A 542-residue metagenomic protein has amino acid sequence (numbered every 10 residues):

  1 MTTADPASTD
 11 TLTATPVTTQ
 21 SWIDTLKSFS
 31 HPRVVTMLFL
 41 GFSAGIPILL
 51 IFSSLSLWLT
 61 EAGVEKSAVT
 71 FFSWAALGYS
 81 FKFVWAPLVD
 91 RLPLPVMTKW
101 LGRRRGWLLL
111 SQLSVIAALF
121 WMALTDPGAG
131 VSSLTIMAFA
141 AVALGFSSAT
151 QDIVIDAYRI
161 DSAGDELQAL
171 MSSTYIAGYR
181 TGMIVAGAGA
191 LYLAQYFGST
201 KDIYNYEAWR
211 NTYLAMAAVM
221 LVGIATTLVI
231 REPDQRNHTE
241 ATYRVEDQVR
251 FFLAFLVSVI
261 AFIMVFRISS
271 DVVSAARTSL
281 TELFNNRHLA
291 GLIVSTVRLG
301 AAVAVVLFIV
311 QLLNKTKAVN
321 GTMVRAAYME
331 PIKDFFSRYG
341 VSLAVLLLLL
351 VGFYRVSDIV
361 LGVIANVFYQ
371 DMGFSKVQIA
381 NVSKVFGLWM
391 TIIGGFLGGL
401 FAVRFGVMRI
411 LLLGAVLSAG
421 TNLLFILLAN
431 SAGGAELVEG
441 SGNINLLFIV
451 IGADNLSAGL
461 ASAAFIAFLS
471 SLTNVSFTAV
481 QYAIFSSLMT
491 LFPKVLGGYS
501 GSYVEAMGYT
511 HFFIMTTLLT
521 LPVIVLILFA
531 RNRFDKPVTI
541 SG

Functional and structural regions predicted by a protein language model:
T2-H31, A123-A138, D165-L349, I527-G542: Intracellular loop-helix junctions on the cytosolic face of multi-pass helical membrane proteins
P16-Y79, I263-S274, V345-L350, Y354-F368 (+1 more regions): Helix-loop boundary and gating motifs at the non-cytosolic
G78-W85, L299-Q311, V382-F405, G414 (+3 more regions): Transmembrane alpha-helices of Major Facilitator/SLC transporters
K82-L101, A194, I393-L412, V504-E505: Helix-to-loop junctions at the C-terminal end of transmembrane segments in multipass secondary transporters
G106-V131, V416-G440: C-terminal ends and interior cores of transmembrane alpha-helices in multi-pass membrane transporters/permeases
A149-A163, A365, G459-N474, T478 (+1 more regions): Intracellular juxtamembrane helix-capping segments at the cytosolic ends of symmetry-related transmembrane helices
R409-F468: C-terminal transmembrane helical hairpin of 12-TM major facilitator-type secondary transporters
L472-A506: A late C-terminal transmembrane helix in Major Facilitator Superfamily
